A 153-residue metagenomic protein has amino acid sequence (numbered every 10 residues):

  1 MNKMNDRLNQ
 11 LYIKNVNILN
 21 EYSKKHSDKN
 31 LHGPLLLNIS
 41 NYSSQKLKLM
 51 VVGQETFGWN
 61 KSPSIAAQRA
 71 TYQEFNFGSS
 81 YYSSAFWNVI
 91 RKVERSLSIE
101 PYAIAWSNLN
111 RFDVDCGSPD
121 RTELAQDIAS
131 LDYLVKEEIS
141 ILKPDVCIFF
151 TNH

Functional and structural regions predicted by a protein language model:
M1-D6, V114-H153: Glycine/proline-rich loop-helix segments at beta-alpha junctions forming the active-site rim of enzyme cores
M1-Y82, L134, E138: Active-site and ligand/interface coordination hotspots across diverse enzymes and nucleic-acid-associated assemblies
M50-V52, S107, F149-F150: Short hydrophobic segments within beta-strands
Q54-W59, N110-V114, N152-H153: Short, solvent-exposed loop/turn segments at secondary-structure junctions
R69-S83, R111-I128: Surface-exposed cleft-lining segments at the edges of enzyme active sites
S80-L97: Charged, glycine-enriched surface loops/patches that mediate electrostatic binding to polyanionic ligands
K92-Y102, I139-P144: A structural motif corresponding to the C-terminal end of an alpha-helix and its immediate exit/capping segment
S98-V114: Short, contiguous, well-structured surface segments enriched in hydrophobic/aromatic residues
